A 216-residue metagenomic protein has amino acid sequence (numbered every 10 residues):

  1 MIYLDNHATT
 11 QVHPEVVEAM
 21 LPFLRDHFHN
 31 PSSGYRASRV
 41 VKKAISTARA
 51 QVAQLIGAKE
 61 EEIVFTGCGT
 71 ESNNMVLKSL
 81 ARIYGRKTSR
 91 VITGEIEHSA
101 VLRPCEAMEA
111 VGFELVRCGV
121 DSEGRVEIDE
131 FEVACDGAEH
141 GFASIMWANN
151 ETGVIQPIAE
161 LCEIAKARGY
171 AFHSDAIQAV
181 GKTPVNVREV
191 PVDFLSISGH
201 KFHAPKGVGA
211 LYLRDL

Functional and structural regions predicted by a protein language model:
M1-L216: Pyridoxal 5′-phosphate
